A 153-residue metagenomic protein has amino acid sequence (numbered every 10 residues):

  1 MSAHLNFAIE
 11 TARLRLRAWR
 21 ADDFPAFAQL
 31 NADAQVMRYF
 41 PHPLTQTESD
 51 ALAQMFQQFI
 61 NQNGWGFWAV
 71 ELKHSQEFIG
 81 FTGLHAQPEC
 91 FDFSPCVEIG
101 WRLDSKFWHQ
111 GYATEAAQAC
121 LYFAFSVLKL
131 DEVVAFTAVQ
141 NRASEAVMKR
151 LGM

Functional and structural regions predicted by a protein language model:
M1-K106, A119-F123, V127: GNAT-family acyltransferases
R20, G80, A113, N141 (+1 more regions): Conserved phosphate-binding and hydrolysis motifs of nucleotide-dependent enzymes
G64, H109-G111, K129, G152: Glycine-centered helix-boundary capping/hinge motifs
E89, Q140-R142: Residue-level marker for beta-strand->alpha-helix junctions and adjacent short loops that shape enzyme
W101, H109-F123, R142-R150: Conserved acetyl-CoA-binding loop-helix of GNAT-fold acetyltransferases
V127-F136: Conserved GNAT acetyl-CoA-binding A-motif
